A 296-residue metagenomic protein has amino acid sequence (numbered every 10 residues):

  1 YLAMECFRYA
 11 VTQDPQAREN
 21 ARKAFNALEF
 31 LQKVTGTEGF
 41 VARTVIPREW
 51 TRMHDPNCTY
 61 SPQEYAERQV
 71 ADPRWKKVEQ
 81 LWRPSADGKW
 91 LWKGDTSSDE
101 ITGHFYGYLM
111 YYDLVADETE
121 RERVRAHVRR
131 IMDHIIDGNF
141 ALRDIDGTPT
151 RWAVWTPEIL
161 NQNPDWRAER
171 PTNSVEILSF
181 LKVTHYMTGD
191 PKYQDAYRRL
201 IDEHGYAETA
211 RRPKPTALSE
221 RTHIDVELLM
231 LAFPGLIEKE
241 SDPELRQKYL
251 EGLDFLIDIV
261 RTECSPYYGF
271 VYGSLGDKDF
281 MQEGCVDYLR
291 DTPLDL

Functional and structural regions predicted by a protein language model:
Y1, Q13-Q16, T96, E100 (+1 more regions): Extracytoplasmic/periplasmic, Sec-exported soluble proteins
L2-D14, G103-E120, W166, E176-D190 (+2 more regions): Well-ordered alpha-helical scaffold segments within catalytic/enzyme domains
E19-E169: Extended ligand-binding groove/face enriched in aromatic
A21-T37, K77, H127-I145, P191-P213 (+1 more regions): Long, well-ordered core segments of solenoidal/helical folds
K33-P62, D202-M230, I237, P243-L296: Non-catalytic carbohydrate-binding regions of carbohydrate-active enzymes
S97, W166-N173, R221-V226: Helix-start/N-cap signature of alpha-helical segments
P164-P215: Beta-propeller domains
